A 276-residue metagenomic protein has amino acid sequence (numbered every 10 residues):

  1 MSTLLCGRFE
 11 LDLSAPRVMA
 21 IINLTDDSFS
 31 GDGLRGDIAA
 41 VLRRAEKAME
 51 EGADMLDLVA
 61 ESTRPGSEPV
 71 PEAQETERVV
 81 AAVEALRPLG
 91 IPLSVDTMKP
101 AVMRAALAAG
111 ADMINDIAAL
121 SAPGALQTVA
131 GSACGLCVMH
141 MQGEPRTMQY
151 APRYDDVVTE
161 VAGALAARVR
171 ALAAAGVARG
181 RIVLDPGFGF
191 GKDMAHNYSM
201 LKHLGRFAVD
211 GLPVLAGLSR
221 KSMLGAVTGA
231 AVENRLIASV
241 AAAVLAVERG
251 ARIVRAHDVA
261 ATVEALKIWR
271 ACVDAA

Functional and structural regions predicted by a protein language model:
M1-L4: Charged catalytic and DNA/RNA-contacting regions of genome-maintenance and nucleic-acid-processing enzymes
C6, L13, S28-R44, T63-P92 (+4 more regions): Active-site-adjacent loop and "lid" segments of alpha/beta metabolic enzymes
M19, A53, P92, D112 (+1 more regions): Hydrophobic "anchor" residues on beta-strands that sit immediately upstream of conserved functional sites
R43-V59: Catalytic domains of carbohydrate-active enzymes, especially glycoside hydrolases
M49-E50, I91, A166-R181: Phosphate/pyrophosphate-binding loops at sites that engage ATP/ADP/AMP, CoA/4′-phosphopantetheine, polyphosphate
